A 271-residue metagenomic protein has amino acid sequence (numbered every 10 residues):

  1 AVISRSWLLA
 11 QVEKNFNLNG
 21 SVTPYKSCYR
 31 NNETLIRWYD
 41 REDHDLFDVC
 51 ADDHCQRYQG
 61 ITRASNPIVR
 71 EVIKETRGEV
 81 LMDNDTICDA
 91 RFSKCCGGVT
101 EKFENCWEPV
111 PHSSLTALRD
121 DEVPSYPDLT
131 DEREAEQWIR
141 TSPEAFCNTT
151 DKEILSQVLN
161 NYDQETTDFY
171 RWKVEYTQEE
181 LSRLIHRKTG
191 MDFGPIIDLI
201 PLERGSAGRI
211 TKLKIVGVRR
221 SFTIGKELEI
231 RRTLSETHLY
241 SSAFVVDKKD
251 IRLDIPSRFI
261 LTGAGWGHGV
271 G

Functional and structural regions predicted by a protein language model:
A1-G271: Conserved, single-site charged/polar hotspot
